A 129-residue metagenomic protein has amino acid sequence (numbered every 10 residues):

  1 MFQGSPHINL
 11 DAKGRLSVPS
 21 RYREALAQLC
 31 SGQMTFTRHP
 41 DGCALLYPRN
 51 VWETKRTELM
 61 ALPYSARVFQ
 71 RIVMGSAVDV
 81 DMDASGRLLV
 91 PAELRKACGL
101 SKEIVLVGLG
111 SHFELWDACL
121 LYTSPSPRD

Functional and structural regions predicted by a protein language model:
Q3-G42: A positional/architectural concept
L16-V18, L46-Y47, G86-V90, L94 (+1 more regions): Short, structured motif recognition centered on aromatic/hydrophobic residues
E24, W52-T54, K96, L121: Short, surface-exposed beta-strand-loop junctions and turns on beta-sheet-rich folds
Q28-C43, G99-W116: A short beta-strand-loop micro-motif that forms or neighbors metal/cofactor- and ligand-binding patches at active-site
D41-A44, V51-T54: Short, charged/polar surface micro-motifs in flexible loops or helix N-caps
T54-K55, M60-R95: Short, solvent-exposed interaction modules
Y122-D129: Conserved small/polar residues in nucleotide/adenosyl-binding loops
